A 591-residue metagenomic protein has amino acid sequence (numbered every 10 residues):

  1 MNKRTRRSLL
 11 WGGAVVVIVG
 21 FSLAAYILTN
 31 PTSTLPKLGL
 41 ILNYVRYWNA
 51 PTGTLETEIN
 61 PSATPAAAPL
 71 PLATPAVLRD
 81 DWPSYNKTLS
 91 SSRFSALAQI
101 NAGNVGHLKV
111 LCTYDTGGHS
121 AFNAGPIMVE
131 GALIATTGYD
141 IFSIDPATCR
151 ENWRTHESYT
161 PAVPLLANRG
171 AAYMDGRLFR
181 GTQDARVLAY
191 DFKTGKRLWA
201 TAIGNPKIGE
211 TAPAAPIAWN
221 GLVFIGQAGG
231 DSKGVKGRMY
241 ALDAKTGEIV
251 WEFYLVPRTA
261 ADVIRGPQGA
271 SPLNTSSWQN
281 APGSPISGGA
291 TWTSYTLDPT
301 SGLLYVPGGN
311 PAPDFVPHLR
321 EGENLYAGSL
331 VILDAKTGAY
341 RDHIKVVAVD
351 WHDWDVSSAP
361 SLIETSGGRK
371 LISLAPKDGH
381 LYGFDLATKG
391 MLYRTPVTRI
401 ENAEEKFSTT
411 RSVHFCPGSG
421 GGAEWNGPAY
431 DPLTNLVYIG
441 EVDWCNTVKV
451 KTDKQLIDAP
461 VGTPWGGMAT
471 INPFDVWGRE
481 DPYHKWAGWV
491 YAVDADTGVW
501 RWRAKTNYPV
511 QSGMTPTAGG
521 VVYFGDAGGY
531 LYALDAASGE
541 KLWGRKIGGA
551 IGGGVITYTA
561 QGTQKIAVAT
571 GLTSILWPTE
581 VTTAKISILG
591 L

Functional and structural regions predicted by a protein language model:
N2-I18: N-terminal Sec-pathway targeting helices
L35-T116, R150-Y159, K196-N205, E248-P257 (+8 more regions): Aromatic (tryptophan-biased) beta-strands that constitute blades/sheets of beta-rich domains
W82-N86, H119-D140, V163-V187, T211-S232 (+9 more regions): Repeat-blade elements of multi-bladed beta-propeller folds
I100-G103, I144-D145, Y190-D191, L242 (+7 more regions): Hydrophobic/aromatic beta-strand positions that recur at structurally equivalent sites within the blades
Y114-I127, G138-D175, N205-K207, A348 (+1 more regions): Blade-loop segments of beta-propeller domains
D145-C149, D191-T194, A244-T246, A335-T337 (+3 more regions): Short loop/turn segments that connect beta-strands within beta-propeller blades
Y190-D191, K236-I249, E323-G338, P460 (+2 more regions): Beta-propeller blade signature
L374-T470, G544-I547, T557-T563, A567-L591: Beta-propeller fold recognition
